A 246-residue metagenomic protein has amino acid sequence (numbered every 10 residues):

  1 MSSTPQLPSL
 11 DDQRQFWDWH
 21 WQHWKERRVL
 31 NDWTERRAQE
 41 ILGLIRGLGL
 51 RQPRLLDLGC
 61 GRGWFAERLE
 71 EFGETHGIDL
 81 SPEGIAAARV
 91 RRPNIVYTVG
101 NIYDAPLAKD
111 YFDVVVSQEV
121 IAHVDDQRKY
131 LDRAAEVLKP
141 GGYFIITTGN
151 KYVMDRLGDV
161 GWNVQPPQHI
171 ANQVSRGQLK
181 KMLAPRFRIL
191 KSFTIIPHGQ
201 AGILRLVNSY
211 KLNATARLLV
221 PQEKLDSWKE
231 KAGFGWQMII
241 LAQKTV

Functional and structural regions predicted by a protein language model:
M1-A108, Q118, L131, G233-M238: Conserved N-terminal segment of class I S-adenosyl-L-methionine
G77, H123, I146: Conserved SAM-binding loop
V116-D126: A short SAM/SAH-binding and catalytic strip from SAM-dependent methyltransferases
R128-P140: A short glycine-rich, Lys/Arg-flanked "PGG" loop and its adjoining helix->strand segment in the class I
I145, D159-W162, K181, K191-V246: A C-terminal cap/extension of S-adenosyl-L-methionine-dependent methyltransferases that defines the acceptor-substrate
T147-I170: Short, glycine-/aromatic-enriched active-site segment of Class I SAM-dependent methyltransferases
A171-R186: Short alpha-helix
